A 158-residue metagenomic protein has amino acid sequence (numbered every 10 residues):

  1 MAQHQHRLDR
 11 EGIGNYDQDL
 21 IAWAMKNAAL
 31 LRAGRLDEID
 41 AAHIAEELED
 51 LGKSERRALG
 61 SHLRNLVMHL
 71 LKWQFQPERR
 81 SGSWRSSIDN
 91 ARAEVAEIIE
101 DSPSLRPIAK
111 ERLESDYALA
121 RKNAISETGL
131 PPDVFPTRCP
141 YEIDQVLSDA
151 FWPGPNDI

Functional and structural regions predicted by a protein language model:
M1-R64, M68-I158: Surface/interface-facing alpha-helical segments and adjacent flexible terminal/loop regions used for partner/assembly
